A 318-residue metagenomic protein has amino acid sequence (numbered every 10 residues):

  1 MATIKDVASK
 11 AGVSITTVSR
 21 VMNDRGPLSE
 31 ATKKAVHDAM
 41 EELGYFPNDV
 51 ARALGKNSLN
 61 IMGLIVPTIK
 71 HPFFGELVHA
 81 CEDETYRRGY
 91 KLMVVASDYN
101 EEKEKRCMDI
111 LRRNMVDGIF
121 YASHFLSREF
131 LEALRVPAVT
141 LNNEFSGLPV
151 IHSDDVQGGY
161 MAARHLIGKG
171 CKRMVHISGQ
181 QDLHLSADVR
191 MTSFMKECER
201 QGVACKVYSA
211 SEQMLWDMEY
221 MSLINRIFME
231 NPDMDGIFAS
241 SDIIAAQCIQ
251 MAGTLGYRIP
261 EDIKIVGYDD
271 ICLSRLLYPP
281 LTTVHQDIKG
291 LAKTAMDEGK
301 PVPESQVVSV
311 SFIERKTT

Functional and structural regions predicted by a protein language model:
M1-L59, F73: N-terminal helix-turn-helix DNA-binding module of bacterial transcription factors
A2, N60-R164, G168, F228-M229: Alpha-helical recognition/docking segments in bacterial nutrient-uptake and carbohydrate-utilization systems
T17-R20, L54-I69, R173-Q180: Short beta-strand segments enriched in small/hydrophobic residues
P67-G75, V94-E102, H152-M161, I177-I224 (+3 more regions): Hinge/beta->alpha junction and helix N-cap segments in small-molecule ligand-binding domains
M108, V116-A122, V175-S178, N231-S241 (+1 more regions): Periplasmic-binding protein-like
N225-T318: Flexible loop/turn connectors
